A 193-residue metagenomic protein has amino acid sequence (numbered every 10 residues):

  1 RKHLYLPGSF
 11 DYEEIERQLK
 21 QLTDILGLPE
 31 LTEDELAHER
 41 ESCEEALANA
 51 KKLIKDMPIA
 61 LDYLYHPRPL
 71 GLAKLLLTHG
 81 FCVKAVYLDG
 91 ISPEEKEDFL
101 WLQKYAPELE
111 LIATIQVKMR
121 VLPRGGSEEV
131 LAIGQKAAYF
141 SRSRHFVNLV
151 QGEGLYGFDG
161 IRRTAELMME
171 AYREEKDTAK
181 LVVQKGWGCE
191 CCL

Functional and structural regions predicted by a protein language model:
R1-L193: An N-terminal assembly and electron-transfer interface module characteristic of large anaerobic redox and radical
